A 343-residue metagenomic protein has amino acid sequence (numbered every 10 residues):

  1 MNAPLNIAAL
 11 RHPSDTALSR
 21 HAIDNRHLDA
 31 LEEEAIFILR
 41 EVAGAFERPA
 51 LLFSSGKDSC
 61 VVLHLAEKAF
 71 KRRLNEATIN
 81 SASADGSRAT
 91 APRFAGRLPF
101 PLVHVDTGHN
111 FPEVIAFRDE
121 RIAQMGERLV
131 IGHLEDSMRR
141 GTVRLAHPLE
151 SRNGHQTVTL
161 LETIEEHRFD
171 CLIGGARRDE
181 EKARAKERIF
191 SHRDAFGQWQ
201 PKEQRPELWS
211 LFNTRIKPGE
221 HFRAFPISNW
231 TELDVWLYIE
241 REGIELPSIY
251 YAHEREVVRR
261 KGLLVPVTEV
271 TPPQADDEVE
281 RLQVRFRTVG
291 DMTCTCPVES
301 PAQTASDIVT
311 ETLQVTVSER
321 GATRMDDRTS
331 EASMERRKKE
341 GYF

Functional and structural regions predicted by a protein language model:
N2-F343: Nucleotide-activated chemistry modules centered on ATP-dependent adenylation/adenylyltransferase
